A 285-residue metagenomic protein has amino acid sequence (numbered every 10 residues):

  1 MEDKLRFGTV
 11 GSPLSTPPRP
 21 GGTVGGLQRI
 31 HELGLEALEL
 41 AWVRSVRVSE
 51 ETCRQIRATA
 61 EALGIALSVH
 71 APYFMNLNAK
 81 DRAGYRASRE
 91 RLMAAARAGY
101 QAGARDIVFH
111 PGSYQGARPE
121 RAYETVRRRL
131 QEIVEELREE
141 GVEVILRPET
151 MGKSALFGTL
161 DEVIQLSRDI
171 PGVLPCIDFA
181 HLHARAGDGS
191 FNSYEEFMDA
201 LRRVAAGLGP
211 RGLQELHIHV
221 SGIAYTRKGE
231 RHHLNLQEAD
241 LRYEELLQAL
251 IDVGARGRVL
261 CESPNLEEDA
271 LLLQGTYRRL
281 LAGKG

Functional and structural regions predicted by a protein language model:
M1-E2, L27-G34, R47-S68, A95-G103 (+4 more regions): Acidic (Asp/Glu)-rich catalytic clusters
M1-R97, G283-G285: N-terminal pre-domain/capping segments
V10-L14, A41-S45, P72-N76, G112-Y114 (+4 more regions): Active-site beta-loop-alpha junctions enriched in small/polar residues
I30, L38, H70, S88 (+6 more regions): Conserved, mostly hydrophobic/aromatic
E51-A58, Y85-L92, Y123-R127, L160-I164 (+2 more regions): Charged helix-capping and loop-helix junction motifs
E61, N78-I177: Active-site acidic/histidine proton-transfer and metal-coordination neighborhood in alpha/beta enzyme cores
E132-E230: Acidic/histidine-rich catalytic cores of soluble enzymes
E267-G283: C-terminal helical cap(s) of enzyme catalytic domains, especially alpha/beta-barrels
